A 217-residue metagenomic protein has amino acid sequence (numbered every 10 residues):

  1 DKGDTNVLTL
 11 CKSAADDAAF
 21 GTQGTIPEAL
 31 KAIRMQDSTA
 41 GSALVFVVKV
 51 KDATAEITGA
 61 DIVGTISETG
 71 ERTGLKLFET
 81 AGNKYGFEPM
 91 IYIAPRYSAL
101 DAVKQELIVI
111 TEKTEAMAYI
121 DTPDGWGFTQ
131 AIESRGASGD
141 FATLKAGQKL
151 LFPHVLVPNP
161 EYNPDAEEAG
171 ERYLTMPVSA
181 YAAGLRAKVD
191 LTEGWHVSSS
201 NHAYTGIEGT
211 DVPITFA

Functional and structural regions predicted by a protein language model:
D1-K12, S38, E68-A217: A glycine- and small-residue-enriched flexible loop/hinge signal that marks low-structured segments
D1-T65, K76: Extended assembly-interface regions of large multimeric machines
